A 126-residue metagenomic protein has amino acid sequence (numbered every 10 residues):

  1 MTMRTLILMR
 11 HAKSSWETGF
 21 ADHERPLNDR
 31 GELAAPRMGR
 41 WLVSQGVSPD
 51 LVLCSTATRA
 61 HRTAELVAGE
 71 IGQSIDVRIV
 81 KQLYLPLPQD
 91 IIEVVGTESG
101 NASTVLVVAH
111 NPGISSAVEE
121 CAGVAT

Functional and structural regions predicted by a protein language model:
M1, G46, S99-N101: Flexible, charged surface loops at secondary-structure boundaries
M3-Q82, P86, D90, G123-T126: Active-site-proximal alpha-helix that buttresses catalytic centers in soluble enzyme cores
I92-T126: Active-site-adjacent alpha-helix immediately C-terminal to a catalytic or transition-state-stabilizing loop
